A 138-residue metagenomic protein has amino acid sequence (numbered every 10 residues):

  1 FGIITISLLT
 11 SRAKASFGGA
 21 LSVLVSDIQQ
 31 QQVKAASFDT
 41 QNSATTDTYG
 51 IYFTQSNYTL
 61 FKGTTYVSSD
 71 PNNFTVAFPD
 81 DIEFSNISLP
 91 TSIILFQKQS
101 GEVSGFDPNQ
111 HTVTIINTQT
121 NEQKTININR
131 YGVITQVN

Functional and structural regions predicted by a protein language model:
G2-V33, S37-N138: N-terminal helix-rich module
